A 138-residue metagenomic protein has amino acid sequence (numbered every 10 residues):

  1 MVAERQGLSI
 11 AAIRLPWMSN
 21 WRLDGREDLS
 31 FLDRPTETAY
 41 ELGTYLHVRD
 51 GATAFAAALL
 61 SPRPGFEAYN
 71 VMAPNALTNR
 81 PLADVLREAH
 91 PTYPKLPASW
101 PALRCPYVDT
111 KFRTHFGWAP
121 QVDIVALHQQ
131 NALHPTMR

Functional and structural regions predicted by a protein language model:
R5-S9, N20-T36, E41, R49 (+1 more regions): Glycine/proline-rich active-site loop of Rossmann-fold NAD(P)-dependent oxidoreductases
P16-W21, P74: Proline-glycine-enriched beta-turn/loop adjacent to the NAD(P) cofactor-binding site in Rossmann-like oxidoreductases
G43-R49, Y107, V122: Residue-level signal for the nucleotide or nucleotide-sugar donor/cofactor binding architecture
V48-A56, V125-H128: Short, amphipathic alpha-helical "lid/cap" segments that border enzyme active or binding sites
A52-D109, M137: Mid/C-terminal beta-alpha module of Rossmann-like enzyme folds, strongest in SDR-family dehydrogenases/epimerases
L103, D109, V122-R138: Amphipathic terminal alpha-helices
